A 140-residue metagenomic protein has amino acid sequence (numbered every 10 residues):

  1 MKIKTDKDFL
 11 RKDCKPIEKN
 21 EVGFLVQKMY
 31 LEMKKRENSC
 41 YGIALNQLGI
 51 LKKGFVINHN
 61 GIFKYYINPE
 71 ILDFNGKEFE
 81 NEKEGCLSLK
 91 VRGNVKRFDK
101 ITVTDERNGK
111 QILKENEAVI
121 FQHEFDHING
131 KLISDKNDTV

Functional and structural regions predicted by a protein language model:
M1-V140: Positively charged
